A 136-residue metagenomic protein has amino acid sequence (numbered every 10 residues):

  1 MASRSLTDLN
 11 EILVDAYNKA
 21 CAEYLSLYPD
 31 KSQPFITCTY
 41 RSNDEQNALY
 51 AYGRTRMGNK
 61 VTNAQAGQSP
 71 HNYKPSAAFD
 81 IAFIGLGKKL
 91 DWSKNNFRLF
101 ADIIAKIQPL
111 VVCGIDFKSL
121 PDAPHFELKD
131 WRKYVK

Functional and structural regions predicted by a protein language model:
M1-C38: Active-site acidic/histidine clusters and adjacent loop/turn architecture that either coordinate catalytic ions
K19-L27, Q46-G53, I103-L110: Structured segments of extracytoplasmic/periplasmic soluble domains in secreted or envelope-associated proteins
Q33-P34, R56, V111-C113: Residue-level detector of short coil/turn "hinge" positions at structural boundaries
I36-L49: Acidic helix-start/capping segments at beta-turn-to-alpha-helix junctions
C38-Y40, G53, F83-G85: Generic secondary-structure microfeatures
Y50-T55, D130-R132: Short, surface-exposed, charged loop/turn segments at secondary-structure junctions
G53-Q68: Cytochrome P450 catalytic domain signature, combining two hallmark sequence patches
A64-K136: Catalytic cores and adjacent binding grooves of peptidoglycan-active enzymes
